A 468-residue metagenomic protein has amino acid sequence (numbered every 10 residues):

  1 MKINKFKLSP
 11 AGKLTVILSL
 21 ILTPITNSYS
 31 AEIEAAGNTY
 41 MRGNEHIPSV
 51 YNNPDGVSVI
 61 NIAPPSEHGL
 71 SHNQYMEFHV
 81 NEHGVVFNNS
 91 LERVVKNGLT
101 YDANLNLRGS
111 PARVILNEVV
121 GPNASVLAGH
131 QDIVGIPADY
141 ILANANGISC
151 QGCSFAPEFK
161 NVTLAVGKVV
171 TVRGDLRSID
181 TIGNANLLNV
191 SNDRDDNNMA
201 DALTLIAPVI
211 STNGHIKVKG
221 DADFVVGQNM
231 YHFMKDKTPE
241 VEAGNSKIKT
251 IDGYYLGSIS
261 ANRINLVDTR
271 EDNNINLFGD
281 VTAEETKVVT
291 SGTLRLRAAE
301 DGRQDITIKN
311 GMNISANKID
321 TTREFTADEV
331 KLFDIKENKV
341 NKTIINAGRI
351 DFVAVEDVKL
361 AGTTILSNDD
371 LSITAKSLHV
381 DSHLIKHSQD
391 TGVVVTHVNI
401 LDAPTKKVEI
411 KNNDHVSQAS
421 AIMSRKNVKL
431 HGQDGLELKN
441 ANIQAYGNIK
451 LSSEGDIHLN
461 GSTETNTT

Functional and structural regions predicted by a protein language model:
K2-I3, S9, I21, I25-D280: Solvent-exposed adhesion/ligand-recognition segments of exported proteins
G12-S19: Sec-dependent signal peptide hydrophobic core
I206-S211, H215-T468: A composition-driven surface/loop motif
